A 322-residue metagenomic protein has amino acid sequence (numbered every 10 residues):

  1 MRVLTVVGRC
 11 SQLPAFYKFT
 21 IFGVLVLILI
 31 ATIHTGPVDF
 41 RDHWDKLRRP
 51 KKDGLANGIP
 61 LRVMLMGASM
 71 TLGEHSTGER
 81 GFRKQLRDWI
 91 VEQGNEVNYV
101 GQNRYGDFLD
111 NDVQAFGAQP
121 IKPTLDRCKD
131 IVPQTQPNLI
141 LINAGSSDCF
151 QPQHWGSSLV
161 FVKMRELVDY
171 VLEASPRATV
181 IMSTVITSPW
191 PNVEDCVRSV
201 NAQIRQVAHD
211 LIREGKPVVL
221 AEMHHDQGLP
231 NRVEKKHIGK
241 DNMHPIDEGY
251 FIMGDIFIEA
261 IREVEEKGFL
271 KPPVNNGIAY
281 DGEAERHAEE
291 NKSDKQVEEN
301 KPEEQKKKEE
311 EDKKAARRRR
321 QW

Functional and structural regions predicted by a protein language model:
M1-V97, E265, F269-W322: N-terminal secretory targeting modules
R62-M64, M70-V162, V193-A202: Conserved SGNH/GDSL esterase-like catalytic core that processes O-acyl groups on lipids and polysaccharides
M66-M70, V100-Y105, I142-S147, S183-S188 (+3 more regions): Active-site-proximal beta-strand/loop segments in catalytic clefts of secreted hydrolases
T71, R87, V91-E92, P133-Q136 (+5 more regions): Sec-exported extracytoplasmic/periplasmic mature domains
G94-N103, T179-T184, L220-E222, G268-P273: Surface-exposed patches in mature extracellular/periplasmic domains of secreted proteins
V113-F116, T187-D294, Q321: Catalytic His-Asp segment of secreted/periplasmic serine-dependent ester chemistry enzymes
N143-S147, V168-N201, H224-H225: Active-site segments of SGNH/GDSL-like serine hydrolases that catalyze O-acetyl group transfer/hydrolysis on lipids
L159-S183, V207-A208, E214, V218-A221: Charged, glycine-enriched surface loops/patches that mediate electrostatic binding to polyanionic ligands
